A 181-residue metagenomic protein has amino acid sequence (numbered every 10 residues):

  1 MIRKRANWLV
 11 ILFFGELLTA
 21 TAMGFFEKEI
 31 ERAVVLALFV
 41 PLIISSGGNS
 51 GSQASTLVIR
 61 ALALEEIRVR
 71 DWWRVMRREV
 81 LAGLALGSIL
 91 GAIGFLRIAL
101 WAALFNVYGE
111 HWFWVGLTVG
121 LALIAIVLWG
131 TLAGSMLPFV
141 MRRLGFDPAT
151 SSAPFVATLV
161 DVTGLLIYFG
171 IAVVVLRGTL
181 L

Functional and structural regions predicted by a protein language model:
M1-R3, S50-R77, M141-R143: Non-transmembrane, extramembrane segments of multi-pass ion/lipid transporters
M1-V40: Cytosolic regulatory modules rich in charged/polar residues
W8-E16, F39, I43, G47 (+12 more regions): Alpha-helical transmembrane segments in multi-pass membrane proteins
F25-V40, N106-T118, P148-A149, L181: Membrane-water interface of transmembrane alpha-helices in multipass transporters/channels
L38, S52-A63, P138-R142, A153 (+2 more regions): Re-entrant/interfacial helical elements at transmembrane boundaries that shape and gate the permeation pathway
W72-I93, R97, A102, V107-Y108: Short alpha-helical transmembrane segments in multi-pass integral membrane proteins
M141-V160: Interfacial loop-to-transmembrane junctions
F169-L181: Juxtamembrane boundary at the C-terminal end of a transmembrane helix
